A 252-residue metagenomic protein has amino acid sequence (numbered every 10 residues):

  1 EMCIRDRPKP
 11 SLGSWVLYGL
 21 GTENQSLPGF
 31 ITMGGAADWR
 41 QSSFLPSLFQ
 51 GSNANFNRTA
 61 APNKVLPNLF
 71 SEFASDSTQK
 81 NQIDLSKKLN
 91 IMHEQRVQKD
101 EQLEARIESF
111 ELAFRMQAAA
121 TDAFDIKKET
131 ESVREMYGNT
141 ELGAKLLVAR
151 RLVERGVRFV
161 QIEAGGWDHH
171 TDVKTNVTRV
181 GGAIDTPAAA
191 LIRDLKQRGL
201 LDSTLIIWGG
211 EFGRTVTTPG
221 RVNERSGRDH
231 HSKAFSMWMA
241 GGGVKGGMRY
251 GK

Functional and structural regions predicted by a protein language model:
E1, R5-K252: Ligand-binding pockets and gating/stacking loops
